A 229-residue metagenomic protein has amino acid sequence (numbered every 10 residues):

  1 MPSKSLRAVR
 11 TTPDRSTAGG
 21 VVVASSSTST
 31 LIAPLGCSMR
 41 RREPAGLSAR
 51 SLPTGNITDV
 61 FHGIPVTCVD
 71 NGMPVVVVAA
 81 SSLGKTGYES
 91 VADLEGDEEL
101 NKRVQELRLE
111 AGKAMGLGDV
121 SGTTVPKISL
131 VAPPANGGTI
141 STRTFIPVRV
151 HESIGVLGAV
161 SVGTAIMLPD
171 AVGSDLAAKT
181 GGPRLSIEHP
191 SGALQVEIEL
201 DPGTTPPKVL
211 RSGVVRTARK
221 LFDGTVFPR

Functional and structural regions predicted by a protein language model:
M1-R229: Active-site proximal loop and beta-alpha junction motif in alpha/beta enzyme cores
